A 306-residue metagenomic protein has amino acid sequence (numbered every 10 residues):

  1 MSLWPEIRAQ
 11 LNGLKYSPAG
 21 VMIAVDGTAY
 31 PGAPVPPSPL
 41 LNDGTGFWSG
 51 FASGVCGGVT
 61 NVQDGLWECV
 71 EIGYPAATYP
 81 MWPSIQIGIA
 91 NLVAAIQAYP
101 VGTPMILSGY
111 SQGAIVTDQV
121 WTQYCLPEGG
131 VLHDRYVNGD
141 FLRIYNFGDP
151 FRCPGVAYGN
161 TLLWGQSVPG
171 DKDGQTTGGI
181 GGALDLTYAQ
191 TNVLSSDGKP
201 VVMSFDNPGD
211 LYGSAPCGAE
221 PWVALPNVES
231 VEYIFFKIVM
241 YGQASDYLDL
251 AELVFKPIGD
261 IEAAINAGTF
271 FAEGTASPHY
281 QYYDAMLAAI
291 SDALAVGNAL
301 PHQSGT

Functional and structural regions predicted by a protein language model:
I7, L11-N12, A24-V25, A29-E71 (+3 more regions): Surface cap/lid and interfacial helix-loop subdomains adjacent to catalytic sites that gate substrate access
S17-G20, G139: Extracytoplasmic
P18-A19, L66-W67, V101-M105: Short coil/turn segments at beta-strand junctions that form active-site/ligand-binding loops
A77-G88: Catalytic nucleophile-loop/oxyanion-hole region of alpha/beta-hydrolase and closely related hydrolase-like folds
S84, Q97-P104: Alpha-helix boundary/capping segments in eukaryotic regulatory proteins
L107-D118: Gly/Ala-rich beta-loop-alpha elbow adjacent to hydrolase catalytic centers
